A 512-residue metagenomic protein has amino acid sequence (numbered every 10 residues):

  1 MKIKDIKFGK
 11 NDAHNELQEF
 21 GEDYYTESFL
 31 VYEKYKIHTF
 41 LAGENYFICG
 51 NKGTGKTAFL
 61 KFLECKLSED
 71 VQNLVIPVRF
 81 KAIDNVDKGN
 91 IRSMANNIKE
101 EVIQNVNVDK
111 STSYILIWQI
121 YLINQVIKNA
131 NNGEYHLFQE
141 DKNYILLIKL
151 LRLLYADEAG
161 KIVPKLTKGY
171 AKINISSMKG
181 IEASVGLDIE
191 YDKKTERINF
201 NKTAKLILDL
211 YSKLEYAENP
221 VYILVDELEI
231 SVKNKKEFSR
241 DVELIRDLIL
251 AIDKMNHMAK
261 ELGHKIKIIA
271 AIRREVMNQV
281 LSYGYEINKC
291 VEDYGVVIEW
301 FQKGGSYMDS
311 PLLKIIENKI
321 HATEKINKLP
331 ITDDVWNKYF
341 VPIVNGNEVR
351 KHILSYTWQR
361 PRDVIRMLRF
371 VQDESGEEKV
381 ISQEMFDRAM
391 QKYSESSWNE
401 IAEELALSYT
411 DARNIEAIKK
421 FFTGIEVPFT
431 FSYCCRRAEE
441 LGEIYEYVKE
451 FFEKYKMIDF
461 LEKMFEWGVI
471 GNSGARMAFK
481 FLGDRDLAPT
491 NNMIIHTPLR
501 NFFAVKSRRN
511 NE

Functional and structural regions predicted by a protein language model:
M1-I98, I495, N501-E512: Walker A/P-loop-proximal flanking segment of P-loop NTPase domains
N51-T54, L63-C65, F80-I83, D226-I230 (+4 more regions): An acidic- and aromatic-residue-enriched active-site/binding cleft used to recognize and process polar
T57-Y222, S231, F452-Y455, D459: P-loop NTPase nucleotide-binding core
S68-V75, I127-E140, K233-N234, M258-H264 (+4 more regions): Short, solvent-exposed secondary-structure capping/transition elements
V75-K81, N199, F340-E512: C-terminal leucine-rich, beta-strand-based interaction scaffolds used for sensing/assembly
R92-N97, E237-D241, Y283-C290, E374 (+2 more regions): Short secondary-structure boundary/capping segments
S113-N131, K314, N318, R366-F370 (+2 more regions): Short, hydrophobic/amphipathic alpha-helical patches that form generic packing surfaces within helical domains
A204-P342: The catalytic "switch" region of P-loop NTPases
